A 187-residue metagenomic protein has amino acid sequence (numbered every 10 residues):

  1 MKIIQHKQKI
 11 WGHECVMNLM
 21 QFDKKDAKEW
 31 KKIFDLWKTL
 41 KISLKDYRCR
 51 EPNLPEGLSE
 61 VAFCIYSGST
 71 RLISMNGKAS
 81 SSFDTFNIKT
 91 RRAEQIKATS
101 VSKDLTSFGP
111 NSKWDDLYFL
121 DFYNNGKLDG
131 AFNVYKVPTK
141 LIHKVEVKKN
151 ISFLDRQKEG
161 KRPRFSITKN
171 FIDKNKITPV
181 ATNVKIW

Functional and structural regions predicted by a protein language model:
M1-R92, K97-W187: Nucleic-acid endonuclease domains
